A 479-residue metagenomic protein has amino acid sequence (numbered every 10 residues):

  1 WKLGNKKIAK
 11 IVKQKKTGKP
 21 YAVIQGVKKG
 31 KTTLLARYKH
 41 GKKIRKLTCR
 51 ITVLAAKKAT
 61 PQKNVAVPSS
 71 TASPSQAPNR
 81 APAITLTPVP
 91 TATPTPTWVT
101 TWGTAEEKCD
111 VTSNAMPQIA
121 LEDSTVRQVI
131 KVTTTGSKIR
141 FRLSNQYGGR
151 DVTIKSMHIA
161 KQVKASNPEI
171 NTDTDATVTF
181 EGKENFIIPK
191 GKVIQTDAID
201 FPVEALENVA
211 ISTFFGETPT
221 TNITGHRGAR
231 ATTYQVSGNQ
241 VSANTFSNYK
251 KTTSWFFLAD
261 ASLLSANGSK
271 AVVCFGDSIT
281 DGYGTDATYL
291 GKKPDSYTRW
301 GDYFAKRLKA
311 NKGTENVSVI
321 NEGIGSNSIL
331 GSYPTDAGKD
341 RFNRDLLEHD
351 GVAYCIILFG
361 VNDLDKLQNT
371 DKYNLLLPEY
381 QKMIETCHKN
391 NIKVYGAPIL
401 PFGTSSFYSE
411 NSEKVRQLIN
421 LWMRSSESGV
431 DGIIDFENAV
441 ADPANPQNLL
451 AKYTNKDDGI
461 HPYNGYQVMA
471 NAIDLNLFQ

Functional and structural regions predicted by a protein language model:
W1-A66, S70-A72, L86: Extracytoplasmic soluble-region selector
A55-F275, T280-T288, K292: N-terminal secretory targeting modules
D151, M157-V163, S237-V241, T245-S254 (+4 more regions): Conserved SGNH/GDSL esterase-like catalytic core that processes O-acyl groups on lipids and polysaccharides
F275-D277, A397, I434: Active-site flanking residues adjacent to catalytic metal/cofactor-binding acidic residues
D365, L400-Q479: Catalytic His-Asp segment of secreted/periplasmic serine-dependent ester chemistry enzymes
Y380-H388: Surface-exposed amphipathic alpha-helices with a cationic face
